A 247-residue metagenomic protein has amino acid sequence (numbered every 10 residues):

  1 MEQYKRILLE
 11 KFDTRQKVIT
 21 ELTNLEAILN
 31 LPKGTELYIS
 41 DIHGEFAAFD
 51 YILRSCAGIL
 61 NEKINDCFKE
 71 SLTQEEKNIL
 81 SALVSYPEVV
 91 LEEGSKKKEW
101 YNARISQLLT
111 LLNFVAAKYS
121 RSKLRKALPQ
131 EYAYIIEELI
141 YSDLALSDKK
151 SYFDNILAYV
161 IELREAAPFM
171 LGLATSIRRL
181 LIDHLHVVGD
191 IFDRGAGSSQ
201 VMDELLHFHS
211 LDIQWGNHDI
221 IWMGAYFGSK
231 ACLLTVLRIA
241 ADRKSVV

Functional and structural regions predicted by a protein language model:
M1-V247: Feature recognizes metal-dependent phosphohydrolase scaffolds
